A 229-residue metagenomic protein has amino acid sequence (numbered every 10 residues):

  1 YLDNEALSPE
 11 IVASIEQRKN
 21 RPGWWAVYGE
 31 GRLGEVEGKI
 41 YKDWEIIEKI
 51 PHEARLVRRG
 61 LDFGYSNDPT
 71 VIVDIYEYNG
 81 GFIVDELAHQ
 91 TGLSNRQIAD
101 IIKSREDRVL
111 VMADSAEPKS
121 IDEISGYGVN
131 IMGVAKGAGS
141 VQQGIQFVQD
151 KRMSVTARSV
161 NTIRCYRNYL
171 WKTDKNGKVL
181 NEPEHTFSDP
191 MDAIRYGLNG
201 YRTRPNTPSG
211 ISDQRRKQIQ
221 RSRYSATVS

Functional and structural regions predicted by a protein language model:
Y1-D3, K19, G31, D74-Y76 (+1 more regions): Short, structured patches in soluble enzyme cores that scaffold and shape functional sites
N4-G64: ATPase catalytic-site recognition across NTP-hydrolyzing enzymes
G23, P69, S188-M191: Non-catalytic, well-ordered alpha-helical scaffold segments
E53-R55, S66-P69, R105-D107, Q149: Short, well-ordered loop/turn elements at secondary-structure boundaries
L56-L61, Y65-V73, D85: A conserved active-site cap/scaffold subdomain adjacent to cofactor or substrate pockets
V73-D74, Y78-T186, R204-D213, K217-Q218 (+1 more regions): Mg2+-dependent endonuclease catalytic cores in nucleic-acid-processing enzymes, primarily RNase H-like
D189-Y201: Stable alpha-helical structural segments in soluble proteins, enriched in small hydrophobic residues
